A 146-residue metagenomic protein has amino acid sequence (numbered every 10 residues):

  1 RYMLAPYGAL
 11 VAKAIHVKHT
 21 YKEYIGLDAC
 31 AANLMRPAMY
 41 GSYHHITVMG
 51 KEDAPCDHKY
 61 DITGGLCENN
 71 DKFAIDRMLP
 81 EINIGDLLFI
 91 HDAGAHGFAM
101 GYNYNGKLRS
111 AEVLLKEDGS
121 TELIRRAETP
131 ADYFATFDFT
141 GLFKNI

Functional and structural regions predicted by a protein language model:
R1-I146: Charged (often Lys/Glu-rich) extended helix/loop segments that serve as interaction or gating elements
